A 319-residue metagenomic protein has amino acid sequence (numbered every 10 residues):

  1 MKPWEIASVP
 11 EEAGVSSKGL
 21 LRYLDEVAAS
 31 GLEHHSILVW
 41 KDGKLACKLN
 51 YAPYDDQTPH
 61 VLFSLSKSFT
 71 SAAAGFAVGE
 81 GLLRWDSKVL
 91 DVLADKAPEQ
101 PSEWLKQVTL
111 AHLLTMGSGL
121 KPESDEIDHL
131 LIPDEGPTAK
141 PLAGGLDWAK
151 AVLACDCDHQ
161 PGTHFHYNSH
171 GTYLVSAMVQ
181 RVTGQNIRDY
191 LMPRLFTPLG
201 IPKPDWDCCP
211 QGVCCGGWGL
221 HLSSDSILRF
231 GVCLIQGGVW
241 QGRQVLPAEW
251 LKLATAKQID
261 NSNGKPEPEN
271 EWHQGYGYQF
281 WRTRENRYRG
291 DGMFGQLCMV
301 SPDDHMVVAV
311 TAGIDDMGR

Functional and structural regions predicted by a protein language model:
M1-H60, V78-R84, T115-G119, L146-L153 (+1 more regions): N-terminal leader/targeting segments and the immediately adjacent pre-domain N-terminus
L21-L24, A28, G75, L90 (+10 more regions): Non-transmembrane alpha-helical segments in soluble domains of secreted/periplasmic/extracellular proteins
G43, V61-D86, L113, V175-V179 (+1 more regions): Active-site SXXK
N50, D56-Q57, D125-D128, P133-W218: Catalytic-site signature segments of enzymes, centered on catalytic residues
A52-P53, G237, I314: A generic structural motif
V61, E80-K121, A154, V182-L222: Active-site helix/loop module of the DD-peptidase/beta-lactamase fold, centered on the serine-lysine SxxK catalytic
G171-M178, W218-V239, Q296-T311: Active-site-proximal alpha-helical segments within enzyme catalytic domains
I201-D205, K252-V307: Active-site Gly/Thr loop motif
